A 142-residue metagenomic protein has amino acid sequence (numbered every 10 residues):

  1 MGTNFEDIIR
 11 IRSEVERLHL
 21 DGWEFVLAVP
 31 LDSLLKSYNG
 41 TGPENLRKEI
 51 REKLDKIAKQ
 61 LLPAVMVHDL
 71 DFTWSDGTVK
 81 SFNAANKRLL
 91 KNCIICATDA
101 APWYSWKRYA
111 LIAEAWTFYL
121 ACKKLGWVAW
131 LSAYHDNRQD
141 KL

Functional and structural regions predicted by a protein language model:
M1-L142: Extended terminal accessory/targeting regions
